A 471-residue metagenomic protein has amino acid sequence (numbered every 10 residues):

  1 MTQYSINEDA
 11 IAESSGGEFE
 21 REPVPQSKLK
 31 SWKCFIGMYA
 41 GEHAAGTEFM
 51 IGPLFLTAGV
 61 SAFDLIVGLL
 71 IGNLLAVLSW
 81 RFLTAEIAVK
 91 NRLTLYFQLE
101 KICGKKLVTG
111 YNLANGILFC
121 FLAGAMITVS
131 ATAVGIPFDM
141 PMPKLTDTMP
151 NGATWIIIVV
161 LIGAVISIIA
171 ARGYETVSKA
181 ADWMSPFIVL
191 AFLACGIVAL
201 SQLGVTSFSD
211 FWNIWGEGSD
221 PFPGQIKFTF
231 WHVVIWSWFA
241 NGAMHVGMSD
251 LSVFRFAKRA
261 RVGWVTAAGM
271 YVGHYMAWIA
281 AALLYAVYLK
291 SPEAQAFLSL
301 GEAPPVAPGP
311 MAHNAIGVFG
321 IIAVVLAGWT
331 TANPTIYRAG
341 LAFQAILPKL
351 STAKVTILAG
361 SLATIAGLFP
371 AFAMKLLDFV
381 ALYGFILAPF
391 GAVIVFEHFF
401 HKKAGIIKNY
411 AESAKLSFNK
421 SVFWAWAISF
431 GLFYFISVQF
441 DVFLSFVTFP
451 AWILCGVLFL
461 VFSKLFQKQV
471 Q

Functional and structural regions predicted by a protein language model:
M1-D64, P221-I235, F254-V262, L465-Q471: Membrane-interface "cap" regions at the ends of multi-pass membrane proteins
T2, L69-C103, N112-I127, Y288 (+1 more regions): Juxtamembrane transmembrane-helix boundary signature
Y39, M140-R172, P186-C195, W231-D250 (+2 more regions): Transmembrane alpha-helical segments of multi-pass small-molecule transport proteins
T57-G59, E86, I102, G110 (+8 more regions): Membrane-water interface regions at transmembrane-helix termini and the short interhelical loops of multi-pass membrane
V108-T146, V325-A345: Hydrophobic transmembrane alpha-helices that form the core helical bundles of multi-pass secondary transporters
A131-G135, F187-D220, I235, G242 (+2 more regions): Hydrophobic alpha-helical segments and their helix-loop junctions in multi-pass secondary transporters
I157, L161-Q202, F208-W212, A267-M270 (+2 more regions): Membrane-interface loop-to-helix entry segments
A392-L465, Q469-Q471: C-terminal membrane-solvent junction of multi-pass transporters and transport-like membrane proteins
